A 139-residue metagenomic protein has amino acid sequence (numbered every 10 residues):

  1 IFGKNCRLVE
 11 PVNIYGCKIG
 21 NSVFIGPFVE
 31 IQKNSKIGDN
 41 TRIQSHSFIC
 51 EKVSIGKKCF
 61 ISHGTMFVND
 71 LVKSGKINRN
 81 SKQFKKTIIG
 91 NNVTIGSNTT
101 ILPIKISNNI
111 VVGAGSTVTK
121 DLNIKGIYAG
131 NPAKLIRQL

Functional and structural regions predicted by a protein language model:
F2, R7-I19, V23-I106, N131-P132 (+1 more regions): Flexible, glycine/small-residue-enriched loop-and-beta-strand segment within the central core of proteins
S35, G115, D121-N123, L139: Short glycine-rich donor-binding/catalytic loop of glycosyltransferases that coordinates the nucleotide-sugar
G90, N123-I124: Short coil/turn connectors at secondary-structure junctions
S107-V118, I127: C-terminal/domain-terminus segments
I124, A129-P132: Acidic, glycine-centered active-site loop in nucleotide-sugar glycosyltransferases
